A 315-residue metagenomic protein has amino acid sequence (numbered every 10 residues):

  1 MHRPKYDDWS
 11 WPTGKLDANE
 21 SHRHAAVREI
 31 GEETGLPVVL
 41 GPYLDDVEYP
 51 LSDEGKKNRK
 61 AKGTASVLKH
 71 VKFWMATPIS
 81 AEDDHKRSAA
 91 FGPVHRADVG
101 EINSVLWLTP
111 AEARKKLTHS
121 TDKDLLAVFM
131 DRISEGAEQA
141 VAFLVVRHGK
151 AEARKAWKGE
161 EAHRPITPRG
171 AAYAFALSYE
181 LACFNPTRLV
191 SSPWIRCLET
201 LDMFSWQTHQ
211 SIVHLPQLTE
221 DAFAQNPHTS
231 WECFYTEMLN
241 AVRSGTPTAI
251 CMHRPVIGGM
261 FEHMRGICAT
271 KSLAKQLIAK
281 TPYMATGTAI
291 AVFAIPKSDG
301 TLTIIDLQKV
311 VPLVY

Functional and structural regions predicted by a protein language model:
M1-V39, A153, W157-R164: Conserved Nudix-box catalytic region and its N-terminal flanking loop in Nudix hydrolases and closely related
P4-Y6, G92-R96, I305-Y315: Short, solvent-exposed aromatic-acidic interface loops
D7-W9, D83-R147, A153: Nudix hydrolase/Nudix homology domain
G14, E138-N226, G258, M264 (+2 more regions): Active-site-proximal alpha-helix that buttresses catalytic centers in soluble enzyme cores
P37-V47, Q210-P216: A short coil-to-beta-strand element that immediately follows conserved catalytic motifs
E48-F91: Active-site-adjacent beta-strand/loop module that shapes the phosphate/pyrophosphate-binding cleft
F73-T77, W107, A291-F293: Short, well-ordered beta-strand micro-motif
E135-G136, T236-G300: Active-site-adjacent alpha-helix immediately C-terminal to a catalytic or transition-state-stabilizing loop
